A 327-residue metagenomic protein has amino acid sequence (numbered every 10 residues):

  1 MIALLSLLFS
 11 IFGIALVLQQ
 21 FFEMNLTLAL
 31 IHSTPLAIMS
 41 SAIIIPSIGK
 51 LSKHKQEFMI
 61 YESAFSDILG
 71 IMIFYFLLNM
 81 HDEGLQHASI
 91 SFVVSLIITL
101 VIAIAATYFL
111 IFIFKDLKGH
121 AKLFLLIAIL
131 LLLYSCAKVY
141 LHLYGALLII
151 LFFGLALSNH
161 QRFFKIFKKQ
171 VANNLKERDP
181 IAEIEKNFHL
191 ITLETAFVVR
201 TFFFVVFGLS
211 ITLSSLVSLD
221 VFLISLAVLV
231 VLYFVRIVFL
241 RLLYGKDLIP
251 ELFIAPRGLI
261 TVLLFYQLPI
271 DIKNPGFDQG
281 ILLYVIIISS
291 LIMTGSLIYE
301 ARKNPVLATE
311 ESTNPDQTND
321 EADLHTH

Functional and structural regions predicted by a protein language model:
M1-S52, Y108-F109, V205, L213-A308: Transmembrane alpha-helices that form the ion-translocation and gating core of multi-pass ion transport proteins
I2-A15, Y61-F76, L123-K138, P180 (+3 more regions): Small-residue-rich segments of transmembrane alpha-helices in multi-pass membrane proteins, especially helix faces
N25-S33, Q86-I97, V139-Y144, I191 (+1 more regions): Interfacial loop-to-helix junctions that mark the boundaries of transmembrane helices in multi-pass membrane
L51-M72, H87-S91, P250-E251, P275-L283: Membrane-interface alpha-helices at helix entry/exit sites of multi-pass transporters
F74-A88, L133-L141, S210-D220, L263-Q279: Transmembrane helix-loop junctions at the membrane interface of multipass transporters and ion channels
Y75-E183, F197-F202, F234, F239: Core mid-bundle transmembrane helix pairs that form the ion/substrate translocation pathway in diverse multi-pass
A156-L219, L223-G245, S296, E300 (+2 more regions): Predominantly late transmembrane helices and immediately cytosolic-facing juxtamembrane segments
N314-H327: Long, low-complexity, intrinsically disordered cytosolic termini of multi-pass membrane proteins
